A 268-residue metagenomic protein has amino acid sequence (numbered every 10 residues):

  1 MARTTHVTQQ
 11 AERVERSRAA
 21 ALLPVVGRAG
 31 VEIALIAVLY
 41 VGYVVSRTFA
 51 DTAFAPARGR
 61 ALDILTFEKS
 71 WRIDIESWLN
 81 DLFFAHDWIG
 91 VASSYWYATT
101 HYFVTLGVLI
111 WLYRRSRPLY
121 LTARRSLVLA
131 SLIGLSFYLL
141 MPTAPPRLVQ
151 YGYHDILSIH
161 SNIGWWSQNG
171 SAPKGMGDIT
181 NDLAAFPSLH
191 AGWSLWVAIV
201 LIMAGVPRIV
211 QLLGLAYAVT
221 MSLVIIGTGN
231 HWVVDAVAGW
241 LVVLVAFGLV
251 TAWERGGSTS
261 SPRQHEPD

Functional and structural regions predicted by a protein language model:
A2-F103: N-terminal transmembrane-helix/juxtamembrane module of multi-pass inner/ER membrane proteins
T4-R16, T251-Q264: Membrane-interface capping segments at transmembrane-helix boundaries
L23, G27, V31, L35 (+3 more regions): Alpha-helical transmembrane segments of integral membrane proteins
V41-V45, S131-L139, A216-G227: Aromatic-anchored segments of alpha-helical transmembrane domains
F54-D63, R114-I209, G257-D268: Membrane-interface loops
Y95-I110, H190-A198, I202: Hydrophobic alpha-helical transmembrane segments
P142-G152, N181-F186, T220-A246: Interfacial helix-loop-helix junctions of multi-pass membrane proteins
A198-M203, V243-T251: Hydrophobic transmembrane alpha-helices
